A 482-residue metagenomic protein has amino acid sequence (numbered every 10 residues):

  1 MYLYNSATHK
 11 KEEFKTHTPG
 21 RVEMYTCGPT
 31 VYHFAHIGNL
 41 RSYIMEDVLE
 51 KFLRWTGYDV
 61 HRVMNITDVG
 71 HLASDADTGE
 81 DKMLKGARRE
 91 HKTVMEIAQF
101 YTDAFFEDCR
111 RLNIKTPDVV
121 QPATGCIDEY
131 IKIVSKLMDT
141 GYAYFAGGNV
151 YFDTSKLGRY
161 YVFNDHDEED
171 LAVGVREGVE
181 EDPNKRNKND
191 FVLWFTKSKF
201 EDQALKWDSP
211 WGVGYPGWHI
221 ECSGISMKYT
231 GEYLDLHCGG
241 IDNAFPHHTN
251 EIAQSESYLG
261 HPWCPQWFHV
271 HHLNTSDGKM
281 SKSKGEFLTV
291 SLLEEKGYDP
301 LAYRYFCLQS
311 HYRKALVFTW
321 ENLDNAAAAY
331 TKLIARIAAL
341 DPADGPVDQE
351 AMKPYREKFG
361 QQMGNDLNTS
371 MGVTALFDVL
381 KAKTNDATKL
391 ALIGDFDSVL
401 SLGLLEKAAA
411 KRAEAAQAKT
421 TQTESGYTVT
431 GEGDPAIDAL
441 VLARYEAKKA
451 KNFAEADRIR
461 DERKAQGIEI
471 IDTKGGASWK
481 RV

Functional and structural regions predicted by a protein language model:
M1-Y32, D47, E107, I127-D341: Alpha-helical recognition segments enriched in aromatics with Gly/Pro capping that present substrate-recognition
T8-K11, H17-N113, I470, G475-W479: N-terminal, positively charged nucleic-acid-binding surface of large information/translation enzymes
R54, M138, K464: Anion (oxyanion) recognition and catalysis
G57, K92-E96, F106-K132, Y142 (+6 more regions): Non-catalytic interaction-recognition regions
D59-H61, G141-G147, K383, E469-I471: Short, well-structured beta-strand/strand-turn elements
V63-V69, A98-F105, K115-Y130, G148-L157: Short, glycine/charge-rich beta-strand/loop segments that flank catalytic centers and engage negatively charged groups
K279-S281, F287-V482: Structural preference for alpha-helix termini/caps and helix-kink/transition segments
